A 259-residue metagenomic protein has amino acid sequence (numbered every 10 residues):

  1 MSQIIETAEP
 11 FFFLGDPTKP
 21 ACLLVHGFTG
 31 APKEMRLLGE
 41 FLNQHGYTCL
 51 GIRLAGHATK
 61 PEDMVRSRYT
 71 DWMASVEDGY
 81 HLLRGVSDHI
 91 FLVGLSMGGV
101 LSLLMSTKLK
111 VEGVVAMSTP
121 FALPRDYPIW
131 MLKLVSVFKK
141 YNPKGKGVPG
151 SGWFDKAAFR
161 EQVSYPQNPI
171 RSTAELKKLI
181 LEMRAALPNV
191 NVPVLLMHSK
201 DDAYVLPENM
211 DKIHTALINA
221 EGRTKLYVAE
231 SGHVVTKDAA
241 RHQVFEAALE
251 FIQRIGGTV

Functional and structural regions predicted by a protein language model:
A8, P169-L187, V192: Active-site nucleophile elbow and catalytic-triad environment of alpha/beta-hydrolase enzymes
L38, V192, L206-A216: Short alpha-helix in the alpha/beta-hydrolase fold that links the catalytic acid
L42-P61: Conserved alpha/beta-hydrolase
G94-G98, S102: Gly/Ala-rich beta-loop-alpha elbow adjacent to hydrolase catalytic centers
V115-P124: Active-site nucleophile loop of the alpha/beta-hydrolase fold
V190, L196-H198, D202: Short beta-strand/loop motif that positions the catalytic acidic residue of the alpha/beta-hydrolase fold
D211-V234: Catalytic histidine neighborhood in serine/cysteine hydrolases with alpha/beta-hydrolase-type architecture
A229-V259: Catalytic active-site module of serine/aspartate enzymes centered on a nucleophile-bearing elbow/loop
